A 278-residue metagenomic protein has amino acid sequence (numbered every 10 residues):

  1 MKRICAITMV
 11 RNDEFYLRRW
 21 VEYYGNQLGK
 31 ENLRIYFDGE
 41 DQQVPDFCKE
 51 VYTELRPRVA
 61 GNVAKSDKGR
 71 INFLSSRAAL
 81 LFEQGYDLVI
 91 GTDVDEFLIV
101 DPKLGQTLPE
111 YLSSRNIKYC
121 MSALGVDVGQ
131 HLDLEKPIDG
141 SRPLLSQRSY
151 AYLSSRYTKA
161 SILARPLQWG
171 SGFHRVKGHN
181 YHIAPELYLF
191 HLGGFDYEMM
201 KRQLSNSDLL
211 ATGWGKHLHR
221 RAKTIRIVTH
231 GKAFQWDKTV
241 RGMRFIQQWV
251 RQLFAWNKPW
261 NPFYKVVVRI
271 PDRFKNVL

Functional and structural regions predicted by a protein language model:
R3-C5: Cell-envelope/extracellular polymer assembly enzymes that use nucleotide-activated donors
T8-R19, G39: Active-site beta-to-alpha loop of glycosyltransferases that engages the nucleotide-sugar donor
W20-Y23, S76-R77, D93, T107-L108: Short, hydrophobic/aromatic alpha-helical segments in well-folded domains
E22-E31: Short, acidic, metal-binding catalytic loop of nucleotide-sugar glycosyltransferases
K30, Y86, N116-C120: Short, high-confidence coil segments that cap the C-terminus of an alpha-helix and link into the following beta-strand
R34-F37: Short internal beta-strands
D41-T92, I99-V100: Active-site-proximal specificity loops/subdomain of glycosyltransferases
K68-S75, V100-L278: Catalytic-site signature of metal-activated, phosphate-bearing donor transferases, centered on the GT-A/GT-A-like
